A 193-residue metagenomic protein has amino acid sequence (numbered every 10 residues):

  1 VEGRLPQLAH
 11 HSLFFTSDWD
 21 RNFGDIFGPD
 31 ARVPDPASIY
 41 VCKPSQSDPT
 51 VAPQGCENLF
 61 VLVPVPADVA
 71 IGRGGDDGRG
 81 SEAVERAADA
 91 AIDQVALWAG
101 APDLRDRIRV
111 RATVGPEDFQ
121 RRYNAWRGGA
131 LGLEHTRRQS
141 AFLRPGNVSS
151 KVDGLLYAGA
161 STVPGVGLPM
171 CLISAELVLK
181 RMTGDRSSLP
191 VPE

Functional and structural regions predicted by a protein language model:
V1-L5, C56, R79, A83-A91 (+1 more regions): C-terminal structured subdomain/cap of oxidoreductase catalytic cores
V1-P53: Mid-domain catalytic core of redox enzymes that form a hydrophobic substrate pocket/lid adjacent to a catalytic redox
P34-Y40, A96-P164: A glycine-rich dinucleotide-binding beta-alpha-beta segment and adjacent secondary-structure elements that constitute
D48-P53, A67-D68, V84, A88: Substrate-recognition/cap regions that form aromatic- and gly/pro-loop-enriched pockets for small-molecule ligands
V65-A67, S161-T162: Short, histidine-centered active-site or binding-site loop motifs used for metal coordination, general acid-base
P66-D77: Amphipathic alpha-helix from the class-I
V69, A91-Q94, W98-D103, R186: Alpha-helix capping/termination and helix-coil
